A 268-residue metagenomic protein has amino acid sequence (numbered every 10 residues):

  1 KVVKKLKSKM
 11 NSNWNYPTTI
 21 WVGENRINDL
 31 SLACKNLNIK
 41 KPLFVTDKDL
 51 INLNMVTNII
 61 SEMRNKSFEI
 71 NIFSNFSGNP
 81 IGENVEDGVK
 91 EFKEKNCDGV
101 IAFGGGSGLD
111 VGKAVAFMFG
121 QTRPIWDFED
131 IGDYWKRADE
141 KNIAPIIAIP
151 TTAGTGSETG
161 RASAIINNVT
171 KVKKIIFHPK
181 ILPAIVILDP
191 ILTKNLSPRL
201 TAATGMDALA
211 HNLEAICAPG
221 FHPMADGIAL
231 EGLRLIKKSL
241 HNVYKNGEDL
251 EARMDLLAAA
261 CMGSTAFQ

Functional and structural regions predicted by a protein language model:
V2-G99: ATP/NTP phosphate-donor binding region
K9, V85-C97, I191, E248-Q268: Short, hydrophobic/aliphatic alpha-helical segments
T19, K41-L43, I70-N71, D98-I101 (+6 more regions): Structural motif
I59, D87-V89, G108-Q121, T159-G160: Short Gly/Thr/Asp-enriched flexible loops that form oxyanion-binding sites at enzyme active sites
F92, C97-V115, T151-S157: Glycine/serine-rich anion-binding loops at beta->alpha junctions that coordinate negatively charged ligand groups
G120-F221: A glycine/threonine-rich phosphate-anchoring loop and its flanking beta-alpha core in nucleotide/phosphate-binding
A215-Q268: Active-site segments that bind and position negatively charged phosphate/pyrophosphate groups
